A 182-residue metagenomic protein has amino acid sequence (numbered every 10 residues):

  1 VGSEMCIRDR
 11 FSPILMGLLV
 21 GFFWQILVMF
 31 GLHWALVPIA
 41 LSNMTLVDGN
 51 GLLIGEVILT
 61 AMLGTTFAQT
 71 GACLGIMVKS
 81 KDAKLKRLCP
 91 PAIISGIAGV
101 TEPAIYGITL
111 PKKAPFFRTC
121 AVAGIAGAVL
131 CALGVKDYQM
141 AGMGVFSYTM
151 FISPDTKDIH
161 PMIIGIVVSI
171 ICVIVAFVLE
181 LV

Functional and structural regions predicted by a protein language model:
S3-E4, R8-F11, L15, L19-I26 (+2 more regions): Hydrophobic alpha-helical segments of integral membrane proteins, encompassing both true transmembrane helices
E4, D9, P91, P103-V182: Transmembrane alpha-helical segments and their short flanking loops that form helix-hairpins/helix-helix interfaces
R8-L19, F30, G49-I58, K81 (+2 more regions): Membrane-interfacial loop-to-helix junctions in multi-pass transporters
G21-H33, G49, S95-A98, L130-C131: Transmembrane alpha-helix interface/packing and boundary motifs in multi-pass membrane proteins, characterized by
F22-I26, C73-M77, A104, A128 (+1 more regions): Alpha-helical transmembrane segments of multipass membrane proteins
M29-L36, K81, V135-Q139, L181: Transmembrane helix-loop junctions in multipass membrane proteins, especially transporters and channels
A35-I39, A68-S80, I170-V182: Transmembrane alpha-helical segments in integral membrane proteins
L41-I125: Helix-loop-helix junctions within the multi-pass membrane cores of secondary transporters/permeases
